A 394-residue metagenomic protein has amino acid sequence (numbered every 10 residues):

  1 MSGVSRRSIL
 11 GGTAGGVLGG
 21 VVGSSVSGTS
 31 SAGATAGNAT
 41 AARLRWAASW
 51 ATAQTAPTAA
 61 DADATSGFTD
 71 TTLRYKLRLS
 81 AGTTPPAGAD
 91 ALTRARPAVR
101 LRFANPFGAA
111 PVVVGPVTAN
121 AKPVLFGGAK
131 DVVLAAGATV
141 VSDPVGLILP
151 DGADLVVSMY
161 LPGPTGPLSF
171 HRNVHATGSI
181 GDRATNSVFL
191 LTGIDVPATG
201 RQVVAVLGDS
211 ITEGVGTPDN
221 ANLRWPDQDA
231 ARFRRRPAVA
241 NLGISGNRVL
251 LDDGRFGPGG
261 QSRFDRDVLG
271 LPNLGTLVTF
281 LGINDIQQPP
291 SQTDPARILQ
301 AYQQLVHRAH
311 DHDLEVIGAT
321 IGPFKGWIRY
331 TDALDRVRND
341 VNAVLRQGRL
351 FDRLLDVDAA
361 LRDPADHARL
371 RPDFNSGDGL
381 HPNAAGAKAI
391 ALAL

Functional and structural regions predicted by a protein language model:
M1-V4: Actinobacteria-biased recognition of intrinsically disordered, low-complexity terminal regions
R6, L10-T13, G19, G28-L207 (+1 more regions): N-terminal secretory targeting modules
W50, G193, Q202-V206, I211-Q303 (+1 more regions): Conserved SGNH/GDSL esterase-like catalytic core that processes O-acyl groups on lipids and polysaccharides
G137-G152, F264-G270, N284-I286, F324: Extracellular glycan-modifying ectodomains
Q287, G322-L394: Catalytic His-Asp segment of secreted/periplasmic serine-dependent ester chemistry enzymes
Y302-H310: Surface-exposed amphipathic alpha-helices with a cationic face
